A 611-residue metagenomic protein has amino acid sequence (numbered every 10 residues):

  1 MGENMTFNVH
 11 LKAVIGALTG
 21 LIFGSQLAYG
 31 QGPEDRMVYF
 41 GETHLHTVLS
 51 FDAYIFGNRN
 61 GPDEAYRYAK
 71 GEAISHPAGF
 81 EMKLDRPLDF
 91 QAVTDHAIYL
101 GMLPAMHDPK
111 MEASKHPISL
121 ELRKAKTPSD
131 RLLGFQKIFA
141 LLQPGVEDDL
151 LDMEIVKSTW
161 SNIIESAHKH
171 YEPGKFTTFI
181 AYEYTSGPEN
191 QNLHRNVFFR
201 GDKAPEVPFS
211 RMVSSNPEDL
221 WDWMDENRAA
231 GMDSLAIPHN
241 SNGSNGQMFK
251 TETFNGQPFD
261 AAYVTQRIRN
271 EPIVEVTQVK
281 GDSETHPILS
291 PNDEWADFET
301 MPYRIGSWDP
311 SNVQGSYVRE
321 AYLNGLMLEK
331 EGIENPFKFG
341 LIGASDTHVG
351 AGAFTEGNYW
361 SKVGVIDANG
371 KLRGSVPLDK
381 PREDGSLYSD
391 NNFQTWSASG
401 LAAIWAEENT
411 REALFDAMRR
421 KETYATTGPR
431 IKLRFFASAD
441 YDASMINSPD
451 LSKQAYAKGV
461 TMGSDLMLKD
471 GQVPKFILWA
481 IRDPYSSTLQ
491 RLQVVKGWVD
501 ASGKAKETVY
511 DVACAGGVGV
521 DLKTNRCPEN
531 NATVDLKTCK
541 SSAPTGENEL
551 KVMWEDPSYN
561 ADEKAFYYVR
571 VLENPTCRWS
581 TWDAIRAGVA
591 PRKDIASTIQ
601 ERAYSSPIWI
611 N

Functional and structural regions predicted by a protein language model:
E3-I15: Bacterial N-terminal signal peptides that target proteins for export
K12-Q26: Bacterial N-terminal signal peptides
Y29-P62, Y66, A73-P117, E121 (+6 more regions): C-terminal functional module detector
K115-V146: Aromatic- and acidic-residue-enriched carbohydrate-binding clefts of CAZyme catalytic domains
F198-R200: Long, charge-dense tracts
K203, V213-E218: Conserved, charged catalytic cores of large soluble enzymes
P208-F209: Long, hydrophobic alpha-helical transmembrane bundles and adjoining juxtamembrane helices/loops of multi-pass integral
